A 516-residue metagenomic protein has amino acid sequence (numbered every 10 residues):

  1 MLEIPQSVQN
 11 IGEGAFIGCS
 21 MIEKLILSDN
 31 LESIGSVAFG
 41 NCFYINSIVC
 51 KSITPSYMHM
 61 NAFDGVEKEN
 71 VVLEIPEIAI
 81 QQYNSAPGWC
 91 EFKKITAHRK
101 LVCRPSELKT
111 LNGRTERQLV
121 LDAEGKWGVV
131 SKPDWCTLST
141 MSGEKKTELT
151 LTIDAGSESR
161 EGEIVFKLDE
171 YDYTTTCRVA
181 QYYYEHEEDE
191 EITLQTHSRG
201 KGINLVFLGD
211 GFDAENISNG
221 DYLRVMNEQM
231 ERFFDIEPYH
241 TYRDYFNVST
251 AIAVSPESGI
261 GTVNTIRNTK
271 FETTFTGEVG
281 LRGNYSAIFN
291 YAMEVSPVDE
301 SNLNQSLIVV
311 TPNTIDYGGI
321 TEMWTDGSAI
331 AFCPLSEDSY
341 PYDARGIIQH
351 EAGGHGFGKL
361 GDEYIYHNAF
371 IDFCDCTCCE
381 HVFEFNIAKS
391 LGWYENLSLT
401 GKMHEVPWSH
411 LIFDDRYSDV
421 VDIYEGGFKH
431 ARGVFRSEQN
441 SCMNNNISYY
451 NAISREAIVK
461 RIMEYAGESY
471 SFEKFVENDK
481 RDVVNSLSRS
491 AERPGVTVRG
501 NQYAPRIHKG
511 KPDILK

Functional and structural regions predicted by a protein language model:
M1-N10, C19-S33, F43-Y57, K68-A79 (+1 more regions): Structural signature of tandem-repeat unit edges
G12-A15, G35-G40, N61-A62: Consensus positions within tandem repeat domains that build extended binding/scaffold surfaces
K100-L101, D122-T150: Surface-exposed binding patches on compact interaction domains or structured appendages
E148-E161: Extracellular/luminal low-complexity segments enriched in Ser/Thr/Pro
S159-E170: A short beta-strand micro-motif common to beta-rich folds, especially ectodomain repeats
Y183-D299, F475, K480-G495, R499-A504 (+1 more regions): Propeptide-to-catalytic entry region of secreted or membrane-anchored zinc metalloproteases
S218-Y222, D326-A352: Short pre-active-site segment immediately N-terminal to the catalytic Zn-binding motif
E363-K516: Replace "(M1/M4/M9/M12/WLM)" with "(e.g., M1/M4/M8/M9/M12/M26/WLM)" and add "not limited to" to clarify scope
